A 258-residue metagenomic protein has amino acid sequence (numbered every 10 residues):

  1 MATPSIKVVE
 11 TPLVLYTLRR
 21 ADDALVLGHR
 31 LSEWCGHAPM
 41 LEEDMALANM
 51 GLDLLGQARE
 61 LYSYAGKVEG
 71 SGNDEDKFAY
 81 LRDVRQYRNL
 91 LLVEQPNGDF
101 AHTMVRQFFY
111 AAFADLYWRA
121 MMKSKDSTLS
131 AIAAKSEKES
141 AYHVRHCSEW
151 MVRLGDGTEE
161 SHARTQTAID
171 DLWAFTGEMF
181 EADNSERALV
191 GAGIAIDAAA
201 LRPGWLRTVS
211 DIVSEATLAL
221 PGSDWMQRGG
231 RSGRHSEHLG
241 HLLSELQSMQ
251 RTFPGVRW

Functional and structural regions predicted by a protein language model:
A2-L15, L81-Q107, G157-T158, L172-A195: Acidic/His metal-coordination segments adjacent to aromatic residues that form catalytic metal sites in metalloenzymes
P12-T17, A38-Q57, T103, T128-S140: Alpha-helical scaffold segments that form or flank carboxylate-/histidine-based iron centers
D23-L31, Q57, L61, Y110-Y117 (+2 more regions): Amphipathic, well-ordered alpha-helical segments in soluble domains
L27-N49, A114-L129: Helix-loop segments that flank and shape redox-cofactor active sites
G51-L81, C147-M151: Conserved alpha-helical segments that form or flank metal/cofactor-binding pockets of metalloenzymes
L92-H146: Internal, conserved structured core segments that host functional sites
T128-G191: A contiguous pocket-lining binding segment that forms or flanks enzyme active sites
A163-W258: Extended, helix-rich structural scaffolds rather than catalytic motifs
